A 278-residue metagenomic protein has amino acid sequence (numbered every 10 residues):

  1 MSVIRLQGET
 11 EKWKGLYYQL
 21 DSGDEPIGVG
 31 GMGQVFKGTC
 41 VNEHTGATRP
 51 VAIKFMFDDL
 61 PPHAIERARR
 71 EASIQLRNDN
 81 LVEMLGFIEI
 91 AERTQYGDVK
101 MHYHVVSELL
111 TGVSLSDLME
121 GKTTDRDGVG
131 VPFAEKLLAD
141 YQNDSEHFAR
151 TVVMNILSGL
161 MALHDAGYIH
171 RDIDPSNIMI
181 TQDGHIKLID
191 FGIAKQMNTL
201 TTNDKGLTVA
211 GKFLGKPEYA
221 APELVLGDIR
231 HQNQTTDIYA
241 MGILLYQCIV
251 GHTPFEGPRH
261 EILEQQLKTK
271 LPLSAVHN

Functional and structural regions predicted by a protein language model:
G23-G30, V35: Protein kinase glycine-rich loop
E83-M101: Short beta-strand micro-motifs within the conserved protein kinase catalytic domain, predominantly in the N-lobe
G97-S114, L118: Conserved short submotifs of the Hanks-type protein kinase catalytic core that shape the nucleotide-binding pocket
V152-V153: Activation segment signature within eukaryotic-like protein kinase domains
S158-Y168: Protein kinase catalytic-loop region centered on the HRD/HxD motif
L207-L224: Conserved activation segment of eukaryotic-like protein kinases, specifically the C-terminal portion of the activation
